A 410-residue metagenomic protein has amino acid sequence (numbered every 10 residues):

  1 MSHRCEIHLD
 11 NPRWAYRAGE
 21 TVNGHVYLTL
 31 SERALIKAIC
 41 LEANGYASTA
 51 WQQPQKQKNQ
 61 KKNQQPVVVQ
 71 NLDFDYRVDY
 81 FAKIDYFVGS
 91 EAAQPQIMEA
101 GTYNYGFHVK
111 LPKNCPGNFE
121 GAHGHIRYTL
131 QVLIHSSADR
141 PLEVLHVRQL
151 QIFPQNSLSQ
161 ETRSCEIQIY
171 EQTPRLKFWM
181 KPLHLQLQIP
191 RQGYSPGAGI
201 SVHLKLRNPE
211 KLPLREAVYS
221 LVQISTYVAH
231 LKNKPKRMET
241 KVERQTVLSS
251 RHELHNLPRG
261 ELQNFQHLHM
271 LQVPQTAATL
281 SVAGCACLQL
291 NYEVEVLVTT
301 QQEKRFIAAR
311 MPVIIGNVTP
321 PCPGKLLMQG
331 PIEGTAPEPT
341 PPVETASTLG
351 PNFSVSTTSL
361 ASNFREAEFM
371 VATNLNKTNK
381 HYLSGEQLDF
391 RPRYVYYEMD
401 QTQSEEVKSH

Functional and structural regions predicted by a protein language model:
M1-H410: C-terminal beta-sandwich interaction modules and adjacent acidic, Ser/Thr/Pro/Gly-rich low-complexity tails used
